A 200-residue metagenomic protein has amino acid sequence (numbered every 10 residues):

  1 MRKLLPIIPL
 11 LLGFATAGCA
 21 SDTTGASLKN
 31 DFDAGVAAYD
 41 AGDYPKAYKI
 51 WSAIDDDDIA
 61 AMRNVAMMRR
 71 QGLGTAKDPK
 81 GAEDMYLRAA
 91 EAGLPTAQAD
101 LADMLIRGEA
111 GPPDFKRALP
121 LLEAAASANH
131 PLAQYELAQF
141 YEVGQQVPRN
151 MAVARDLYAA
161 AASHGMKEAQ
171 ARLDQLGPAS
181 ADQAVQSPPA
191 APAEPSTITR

Functional and structural regions predicted by a protein language model:
R2, L10, G18-D56, A60 (+1 more regions): N-terminal leader/linker segments that initiate helical-solenoid repeat arrays
A26, Y39-G42, D56-I59, Q71-L73 (+6 more regions): Short helix-capping/linker turns of helical repeat alpha-solenoids
D31, A37-A38, A53-I54, M62-Q71 (+3 more regions): Hydrophobic face of amphipathic alpha-helices that form TPR/SEL1-like repeat modules and related alpha-solenoid
A41-K46, A76-M85, P112-L121, P148-L157 (+1 more regions): Structural signature of tandem alpha-helical TPR/SEL1-like repeats, specifically the intra-repeat loop/turn
W51-I54, R88-A89, A124-A125, A160-A161: Canonical positions in the second alpha-helix
M67, Q71, K80, D84-A128: Alpha-helical adaptor scaffolds
A160-R200: Terminal, low-structured helical/coil segments at or just beyond the last alpha-helical repeat
